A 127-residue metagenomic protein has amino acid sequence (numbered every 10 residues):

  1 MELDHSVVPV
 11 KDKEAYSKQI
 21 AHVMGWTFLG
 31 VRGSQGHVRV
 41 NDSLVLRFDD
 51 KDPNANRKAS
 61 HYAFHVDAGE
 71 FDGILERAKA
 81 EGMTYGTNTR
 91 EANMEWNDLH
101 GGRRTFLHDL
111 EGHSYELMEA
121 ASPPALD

Functional and structural regions predicted by a protein language model:
M1-A15, Y62, A121-D127: N-terminal beta-strand motif that seeds the catalytic metal site of vicinal oxygen chelate
M1-E2, A55-A59, D98-L99: Short glycine-enriched loop/turn motifs at secondary-structure junctions
H5-V7, H37, H61-A63, R104-F106: Short aromatic/hydrophobic contact patches that present stacked aromatics for nucleic-acid/ligand binding
V7-L46: Core segments of cupin and vicinal oxygen chelate
D12-E14, A63-S114: Vicinal oxygen chelate
G33-G36, N97, P124-A125: Short glycine/proline-centered loop/turn elements that form peptide/ligand docking sites
S43-R47, A55-N56, H113: Short, charged/polar, Gly/Pro-enriched secondary-structure boundary elements
L46-F48, F106, E116-M118: Conserved beta-strand in the GNAT
